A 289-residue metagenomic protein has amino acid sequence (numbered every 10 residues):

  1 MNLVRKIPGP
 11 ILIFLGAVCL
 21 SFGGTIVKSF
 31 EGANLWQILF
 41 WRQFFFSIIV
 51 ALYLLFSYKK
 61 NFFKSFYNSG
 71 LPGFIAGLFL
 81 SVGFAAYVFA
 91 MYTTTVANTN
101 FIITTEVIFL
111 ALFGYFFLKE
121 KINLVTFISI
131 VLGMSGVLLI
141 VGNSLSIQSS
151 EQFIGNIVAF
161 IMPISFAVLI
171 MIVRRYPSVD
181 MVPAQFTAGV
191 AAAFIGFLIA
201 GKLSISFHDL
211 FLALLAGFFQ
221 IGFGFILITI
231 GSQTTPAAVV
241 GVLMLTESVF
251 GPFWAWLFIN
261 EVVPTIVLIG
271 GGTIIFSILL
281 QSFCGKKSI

Functional and structural regions predicted by a protein language model:
M1-F40, L78, A86, Q148-R175: Glycine-/small-residue-enriched transmembrane alpha-helix faces in small-molecule transporters and effluxers
M1-V18, F46-I75, V88, K121-F127 (+5 more regions): Membrane-interface interhelical linkers
N2-L3, Q43, L245-I289: C-terminal-most transmembrane helix of multi-pass membrane proteins
I11, T99-T105, V173-A191, I221-L257: Helix-helix packing/entry segments at the starts of transmembrane helices
S21, G77, S81, A85 (+7 more regions): Hydrophobic/small/kink-forming positions within alpha-helical transmembrane segments of polytopic membrane proteins
Q37-L39, Q43-I48, V88-K119, A238-W256: Specific alpha-helical transmembrane segments that line the substrate/conduction pathway and gating interfaces
V50, L54, L80, L112-F113 (+4 more regions): Hydrophobic transmembrane alpha-helices of multi-pass small-molecule transport proteins
Y67, N100-I103, K119-L139, S149-N156 (+2 more regions): Loop-to-transmembrane alpha-helix entry segments
